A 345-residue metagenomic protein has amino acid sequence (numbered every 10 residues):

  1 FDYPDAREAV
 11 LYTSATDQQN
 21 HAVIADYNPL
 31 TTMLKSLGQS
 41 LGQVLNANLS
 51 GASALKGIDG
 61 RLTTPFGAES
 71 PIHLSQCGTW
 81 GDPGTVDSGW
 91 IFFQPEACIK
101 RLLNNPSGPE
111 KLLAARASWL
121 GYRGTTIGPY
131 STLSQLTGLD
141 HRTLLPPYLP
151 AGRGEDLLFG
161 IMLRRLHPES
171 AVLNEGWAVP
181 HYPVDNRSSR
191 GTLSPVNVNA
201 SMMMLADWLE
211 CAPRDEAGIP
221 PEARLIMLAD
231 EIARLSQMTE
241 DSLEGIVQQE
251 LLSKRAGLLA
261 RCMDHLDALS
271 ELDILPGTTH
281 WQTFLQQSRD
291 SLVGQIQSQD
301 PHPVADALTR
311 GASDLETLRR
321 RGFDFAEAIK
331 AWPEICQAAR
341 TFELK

Functional and structural regions predicted by a protein language model:
D2-G81: Conserved donor-nucleotide/metal-binding helix-loop-beta segment in metal-dependent transferases, i.e., the alpha-helix
K56-D59, T63-Q135, R142-L144, L166-K345: Terminal low-complexity segments of carbohydrate-biosynthetic enzymes
P147-P150: Active-site rim elements
R153-L158: Acidic donor-binding loop at a coil-to-helix junction in glycosyltransferase catalytic cores that engages
I161-R164: C-terminal structured domains
